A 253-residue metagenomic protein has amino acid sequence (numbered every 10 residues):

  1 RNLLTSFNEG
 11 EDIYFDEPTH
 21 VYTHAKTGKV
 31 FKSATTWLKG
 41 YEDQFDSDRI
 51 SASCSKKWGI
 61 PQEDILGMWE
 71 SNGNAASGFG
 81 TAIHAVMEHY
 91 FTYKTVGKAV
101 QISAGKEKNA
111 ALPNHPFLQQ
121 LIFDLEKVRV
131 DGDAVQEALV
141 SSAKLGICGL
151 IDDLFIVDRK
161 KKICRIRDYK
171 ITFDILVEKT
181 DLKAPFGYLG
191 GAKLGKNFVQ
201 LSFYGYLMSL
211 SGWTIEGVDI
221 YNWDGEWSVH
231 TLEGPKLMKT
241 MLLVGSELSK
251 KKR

Functional and structural regions predicted by a protein language model:
R1-C148, I156: Metal-dependent nuclease catalytic cores that hydrolyze phosphodiester bonds in DNA/RNA, characterized by
N8-D12, H20, E88, T92 (+5 more regions): Accessory terminal regions of nucleic-acid processing enzymes
I13, E107, V130, D153 (+4 more regions): DEDD superfamily 3′-5′ metal-dependent exonuclease/proofreading module
N72, E107-A110, L182-G195: Short histidine-centered catalytic/ligand-binding loop motif
I83-H84, G149-V157, K162-A184, Y204: Conserved catalytic cores of phosphodiester-cleaving nucleases, focusing on short active-site segments
V135, R165-D168, G217-N222: A structural signal for short, well-ordered beta-strand segments and their strand-loop junctions that often border
S141, I171-D174, G225-E226: Short, solvent-exposed loop/turn segments at secondary-structure junctions
G191-F198, F203-R253: Metal-dependent nuclease catalytic regions and adjoining charged, substrate-binding loops involved in nucleic-acid end
